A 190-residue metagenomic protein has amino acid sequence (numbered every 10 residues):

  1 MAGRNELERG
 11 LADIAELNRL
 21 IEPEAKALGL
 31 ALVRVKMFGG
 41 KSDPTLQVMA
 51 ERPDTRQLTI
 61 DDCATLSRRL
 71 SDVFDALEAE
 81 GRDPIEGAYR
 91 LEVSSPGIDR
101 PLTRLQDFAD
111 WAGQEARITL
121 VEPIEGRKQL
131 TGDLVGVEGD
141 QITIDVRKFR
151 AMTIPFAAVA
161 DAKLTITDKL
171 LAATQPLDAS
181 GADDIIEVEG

Functional and structural regions predicted by a protein language model:
M1-G190: Short Lys/Arg-rich amphipathic alpha-helical segments
